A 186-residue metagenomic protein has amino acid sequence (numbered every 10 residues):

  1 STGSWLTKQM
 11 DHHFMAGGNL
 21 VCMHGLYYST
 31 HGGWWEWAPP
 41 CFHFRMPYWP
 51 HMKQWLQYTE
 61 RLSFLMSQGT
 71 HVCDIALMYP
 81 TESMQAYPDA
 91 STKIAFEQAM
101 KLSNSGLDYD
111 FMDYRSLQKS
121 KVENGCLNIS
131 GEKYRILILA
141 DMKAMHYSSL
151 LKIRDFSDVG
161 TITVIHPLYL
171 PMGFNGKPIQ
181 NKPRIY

Functional and structural regions predicted by a protein language model:
S1-Y186: Carbohydrate-binding surfaces of carbohydrate-active enzymes
